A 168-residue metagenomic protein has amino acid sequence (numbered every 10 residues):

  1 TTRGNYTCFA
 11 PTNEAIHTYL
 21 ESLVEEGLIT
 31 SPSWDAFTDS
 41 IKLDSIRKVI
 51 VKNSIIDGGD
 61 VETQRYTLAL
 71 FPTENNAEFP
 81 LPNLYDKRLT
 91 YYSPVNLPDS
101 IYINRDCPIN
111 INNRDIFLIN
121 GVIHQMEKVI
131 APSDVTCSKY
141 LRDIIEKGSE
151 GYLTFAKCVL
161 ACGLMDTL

Functional and structural regions predicted by a protein language model:
T2, N83, V95, F117-L118: Extracellular/periplasmic catalytic domains that process cell-envelope and extracellular macromolecules
T2, R114, M165-L168: Short, T/G/N/S-enriched strand-turn elements that build extracellular solenoid repeat scaffolds
R3-Y6, I46, N113, E150: Extracytoplasmic
F9-Y19, N113-S133: FKBP-type peptidyl-prolyl cis-trans isomerase
E14-E21, D44, K48-V49, N53 (+4 more regions): Solvent-exposed, polar/charged alpha-helical surfaces in well-ordered, non-transmembrane soluble domains, broadly
Y19, P32, P132-Y140: Acidic/histidine-rich, surface-exposed loop or edge segments in extracytoplasmic proteins
E21-I111, G163: Aromatic/histidine-rich interaction motifs
V135-T154: Disulfide-bonded cysteine-rich modules in secreted/extracellular proteins, activating on the conserved Cys frameworks
